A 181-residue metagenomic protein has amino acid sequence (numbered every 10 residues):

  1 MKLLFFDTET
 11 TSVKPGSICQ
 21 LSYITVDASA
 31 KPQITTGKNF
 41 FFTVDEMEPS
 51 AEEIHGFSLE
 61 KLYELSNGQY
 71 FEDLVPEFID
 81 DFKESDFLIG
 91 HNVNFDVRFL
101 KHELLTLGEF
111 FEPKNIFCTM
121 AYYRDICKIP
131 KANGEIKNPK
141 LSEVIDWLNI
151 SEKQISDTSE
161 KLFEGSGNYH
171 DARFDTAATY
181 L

Functional and structural regions predicted by a protein language model:
M1-P113, E143-W147: Conserved non-catalytic scaffold segment of RNase H-like nuclease domains
T8-T11, T119, T179: Ser/Thr-centric signal marking residues that sit in or immediately flank functional binding/regulatory motifs
Y70, Y122, F163-E164: Short secondary-structure boundary/hinge segments and terminal tails
E84-L104, A132-L181: Acidic, Mg2+-coordinating catalytic module of metal-dependent nucleases/exonucleases that use a two-metal-ion mechanism
F117-N138: Short alpha-helix plus adjacent loop in nuclease-associated cores
